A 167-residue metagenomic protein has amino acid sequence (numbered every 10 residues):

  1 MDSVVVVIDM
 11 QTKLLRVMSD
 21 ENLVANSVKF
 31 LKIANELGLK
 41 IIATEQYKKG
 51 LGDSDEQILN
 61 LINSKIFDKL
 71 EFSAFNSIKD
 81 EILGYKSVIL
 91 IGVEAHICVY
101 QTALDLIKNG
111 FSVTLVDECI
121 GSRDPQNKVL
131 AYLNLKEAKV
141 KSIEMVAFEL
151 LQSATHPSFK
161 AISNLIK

Functional and structural regions predicted by a protein language model:
M1-V4, S19-K48: A short alpha/beta connector and helix-capping loop motif
D2-I8, S27-K32, G50-D53, D80-V88: Short charge-dense sequence patches
V5-V7, I41-A43, L90, L115: Structural beta-sheet core signal
Q11-M18: Short acidic, Gly/Ser-rich segments with clustered Asp/Glu that frequently serve as metal-coordination loops in enzyme
T12, Q46-G50, F72: Short active-site-proximal "capping" loops at secondary-structure junctions
L37, L51-K167: Active-site-adjacent betaalpha module
